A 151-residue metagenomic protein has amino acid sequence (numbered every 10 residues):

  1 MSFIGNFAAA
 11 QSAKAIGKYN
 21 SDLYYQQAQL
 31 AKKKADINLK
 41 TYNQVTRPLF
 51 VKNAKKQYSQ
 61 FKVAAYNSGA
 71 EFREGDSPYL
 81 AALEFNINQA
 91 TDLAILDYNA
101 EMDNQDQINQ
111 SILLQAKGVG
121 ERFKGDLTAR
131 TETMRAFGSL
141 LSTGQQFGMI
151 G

Functional and structural regions predicted by a protein language model:
M1-S2: Extended, low-complexity, charge-balanced
G5-G151: Glycine-/small-residue-biased sites that favor an extended, beta-strand-like backbone and mark sterically tight motif
